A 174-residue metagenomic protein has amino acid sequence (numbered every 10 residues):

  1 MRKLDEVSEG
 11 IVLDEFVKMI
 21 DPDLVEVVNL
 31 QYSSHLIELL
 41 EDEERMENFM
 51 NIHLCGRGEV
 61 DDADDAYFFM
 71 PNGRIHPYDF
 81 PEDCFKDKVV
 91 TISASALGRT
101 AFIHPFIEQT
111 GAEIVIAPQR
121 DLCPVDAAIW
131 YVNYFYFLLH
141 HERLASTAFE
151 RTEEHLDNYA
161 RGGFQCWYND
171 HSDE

Functional and structural regions predicted by a protein language model:
M1-P71, I92-S93, F106: A domain-level signal for caspase-like cysteine endopeptidase catalytic cores and their zymogen-processing architecture
D14, Y78-F80, G111: Short amphipathic alpha-helical segments, especially helix-boundary/capping motifs
F16, L36, F80-P81, F106 (+2 more regions): Generic structural signal of hydrophobic/aromatic residues within well-ordered alpha-helices of folded domains
Q31, I75, H140-R143: Short coil/turn linker and secondary-structure boundary residues
L36-I37, P77-Y78, R99-I103: Short, well-ordered alpha-helical microsegments
M46-F49, F85-D87, A112: A general structural motif
F69-S95: Caspase-like (clan CD) cysteine peptidase catalytic core
V89-V90, A94-E174: Active-site-proximal C-terminal subdomain of hydrolase catalytic domains
